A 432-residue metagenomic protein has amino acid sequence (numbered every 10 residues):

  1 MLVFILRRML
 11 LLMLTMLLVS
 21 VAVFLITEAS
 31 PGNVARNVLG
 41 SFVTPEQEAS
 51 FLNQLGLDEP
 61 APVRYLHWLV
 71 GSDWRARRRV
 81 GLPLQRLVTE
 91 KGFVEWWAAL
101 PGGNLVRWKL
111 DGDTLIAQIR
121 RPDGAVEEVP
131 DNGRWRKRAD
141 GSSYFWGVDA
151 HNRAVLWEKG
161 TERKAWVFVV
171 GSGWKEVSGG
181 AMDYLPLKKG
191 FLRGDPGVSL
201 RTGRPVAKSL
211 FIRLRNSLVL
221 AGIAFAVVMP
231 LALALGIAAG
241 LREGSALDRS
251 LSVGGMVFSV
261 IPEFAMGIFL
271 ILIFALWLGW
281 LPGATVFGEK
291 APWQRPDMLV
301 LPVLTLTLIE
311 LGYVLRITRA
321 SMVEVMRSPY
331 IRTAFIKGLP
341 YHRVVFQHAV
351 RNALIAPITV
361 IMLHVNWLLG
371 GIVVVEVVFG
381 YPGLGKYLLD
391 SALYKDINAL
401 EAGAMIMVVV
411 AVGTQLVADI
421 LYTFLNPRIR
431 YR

Functional and structural regions predicted by a protein language model:
M1-P60, W108, D113-W157, F211-I212 (+4 more regions): N-terminal signal-anchor/first transmembrane alpha helix
L2-V3, L214-L247, V260-E263, A275-R432: Alpha-helical transmembrane segments of integral membrane proteins, especially multi-pass inner/plasma-membrane
M9, Q47, F51, L55 (+14 more regions): Hydrophobic alpha-helical segments of integral membrane proteins, encompassing both true transmembrane helices
F24, D58, S72-R79, F264 (+1 more regions): Phosphate/oxyanion-binding loops and surfaces in catalytic or ligand/nucleic-acid-binding neighborhoods
P60-M229: An internal, D/E-rich "acidic patch" concept
D149-G173, R201-R204, S209, S245-M256 (+2 more regions): Hydrophobic alpha-helical transmembrane segments
G267-A275: C-terminal TM-helix exit segments that contain a strictly Trp-centered aromatic cap at the helix terminus
